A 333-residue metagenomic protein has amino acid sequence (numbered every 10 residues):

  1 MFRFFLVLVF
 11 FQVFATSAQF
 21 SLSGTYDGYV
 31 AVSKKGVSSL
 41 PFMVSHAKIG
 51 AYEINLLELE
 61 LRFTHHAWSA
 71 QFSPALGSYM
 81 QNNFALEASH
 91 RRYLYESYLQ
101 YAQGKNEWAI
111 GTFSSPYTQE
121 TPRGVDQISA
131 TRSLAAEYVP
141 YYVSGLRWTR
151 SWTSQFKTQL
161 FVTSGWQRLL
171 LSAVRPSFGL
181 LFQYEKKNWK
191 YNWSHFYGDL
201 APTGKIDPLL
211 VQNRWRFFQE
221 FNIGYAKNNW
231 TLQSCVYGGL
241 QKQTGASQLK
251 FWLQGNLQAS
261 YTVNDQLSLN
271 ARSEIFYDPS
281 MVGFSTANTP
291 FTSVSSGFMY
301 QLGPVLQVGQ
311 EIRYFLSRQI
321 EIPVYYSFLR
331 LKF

Functional and structural regions predicted by a protein language model:
F20, A67-A70, K105-A109, S154-L160 (+4 more regions): Repeated loop/turn-to-beta-strand initiation elements of outer-membrane beta-barrel proteins
F20, L61-H65, Q100-Q103, R150 (+6 more regions): Residue-level signature of outer-membrane beta-barrel architecture
G28-K34, L56-E58, H65-A67, P74-M80 (+10 more regions): Transmembrane beta-strands of outer-membrane beta-barrel pores
Y29-I49, M80-E96, A102-Q183, S194-D199 (+1 more regions): Surface-exposed coil loops of outer-membrane beta-barrel proteins
K34-F42, N82-H90, E120-Q127, R168-S177 (+4 more regions): Outer-membrane beta-barrel translocator domains and adjoining extracellular loop/strand segments of Gram-negative
G50-L57, H90-Y95, P140-S144, V174-F178 (+5 more regions): Residues that define the transmembrane beta-barrel architecture of outer-membrane proteins
L180-G283: Detector for outer-membrane/organellar transmembrane beta-barrel domains, recognizing the amphipathic beta-strand
Y300-L302, L306, E321-F333: Outer-membrane beta-barrel "beta-signal"
